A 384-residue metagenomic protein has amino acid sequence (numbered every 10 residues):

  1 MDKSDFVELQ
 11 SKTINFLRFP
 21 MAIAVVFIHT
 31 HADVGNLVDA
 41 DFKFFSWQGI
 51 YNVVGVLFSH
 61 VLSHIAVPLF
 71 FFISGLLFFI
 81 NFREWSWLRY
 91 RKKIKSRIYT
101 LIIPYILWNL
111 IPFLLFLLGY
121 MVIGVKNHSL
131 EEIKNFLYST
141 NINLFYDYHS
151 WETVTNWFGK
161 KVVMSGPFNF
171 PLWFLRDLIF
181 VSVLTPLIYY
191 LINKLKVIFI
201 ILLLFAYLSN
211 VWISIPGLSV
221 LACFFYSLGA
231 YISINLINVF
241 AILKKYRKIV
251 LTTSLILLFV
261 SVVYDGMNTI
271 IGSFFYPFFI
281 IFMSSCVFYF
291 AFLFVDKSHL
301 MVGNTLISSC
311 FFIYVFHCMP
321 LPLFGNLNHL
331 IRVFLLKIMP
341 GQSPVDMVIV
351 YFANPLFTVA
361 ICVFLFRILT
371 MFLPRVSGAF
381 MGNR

Functional and structural regions predicted by a protein language model:
M1-L203, I331-R384: Membrane-cytosol interface segments of multi-pass membrane proteins, especially ER/Golgi lipid-handling enzymes
D5, I50, F224, N235-F312 (+3 more regions): Alpha-helical transmembrane segments and terminal signal-anchor/GPI-anchor hydrophobic tails, characterized by long
L17-P20, L191-L202, I213, G217 (+5 more regions): Membrane-interface starts of transmembrane alpha-helices
V25-A32, I313-L321: Histidine-centered catalytic micro-motifs
G55-P68, K161-D177, S209-S227, V262-C286 (+1 more regions): Interfacial loop-to-helix transition and helix-capping segments at the boundaries of transmembrane helices
F78-S86, P186-K194, L228-F240, V263-Y264 (+2 more regions): Structural signal for the C-terminal ends of transmembrane alpha-helices and the immediately following loop
L184-Y189, V197-I237: Loop-centered beta-sheet repeat module
I200-N210, K248-Y264, S284-Y289, P355-I368: Hydrophobic core of alpha-helical transmembrane segments in multi-pass integral membrane proteins
